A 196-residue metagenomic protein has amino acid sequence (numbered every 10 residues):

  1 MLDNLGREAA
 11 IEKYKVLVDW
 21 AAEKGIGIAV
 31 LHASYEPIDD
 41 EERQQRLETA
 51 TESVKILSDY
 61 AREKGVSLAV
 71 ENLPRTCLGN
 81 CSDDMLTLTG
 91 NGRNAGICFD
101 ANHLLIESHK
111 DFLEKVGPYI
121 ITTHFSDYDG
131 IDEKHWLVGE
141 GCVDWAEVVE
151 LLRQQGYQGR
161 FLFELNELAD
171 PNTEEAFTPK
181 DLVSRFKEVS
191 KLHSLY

Functional and structural regions predicted by a protein language model:
M1-G96, I106: Active-site acidic/histidine proton-transfer and metal-coordination neighborhood in alpha/beta enzyme cores
K55, R62, G79-C98, L104-Y196: Histidine-acidic metal/acid-base catalytic patches
